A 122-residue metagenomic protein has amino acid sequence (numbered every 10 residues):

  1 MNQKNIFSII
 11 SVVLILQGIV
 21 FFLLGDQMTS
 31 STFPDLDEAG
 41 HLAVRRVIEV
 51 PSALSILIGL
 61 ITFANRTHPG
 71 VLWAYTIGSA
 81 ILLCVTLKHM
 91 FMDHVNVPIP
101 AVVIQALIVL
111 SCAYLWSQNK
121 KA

Functional and structural regions predicted by a protein language model:
M1-Q17, K121: Cytosolic juxtamembrane helix and N-cap/initiation of the first transmembrane helix
L16, L42-A64, I77-G78: Core segments of alpha-helical transmembrane spans in multipass integral membrane proteins
L16-D26: Alpha-helical transmembrane segments of multi-pass membrane proteins
L24-I48: Interfacial loop at the N-terminal end of multi-pass membrane proteins
A64-L72: Membrane-helix interface "capping/anchor" motifs
R66, I81-A101, W116-Q118: Membrane-helix boundary connector in multi-pass membrane proteins
L72-K88, Q105-S111: Hydrophobic alpha-helical membrane segments
L107-A122: Membrane-water interface at the C-terminal end of transmembrane alpha helices
